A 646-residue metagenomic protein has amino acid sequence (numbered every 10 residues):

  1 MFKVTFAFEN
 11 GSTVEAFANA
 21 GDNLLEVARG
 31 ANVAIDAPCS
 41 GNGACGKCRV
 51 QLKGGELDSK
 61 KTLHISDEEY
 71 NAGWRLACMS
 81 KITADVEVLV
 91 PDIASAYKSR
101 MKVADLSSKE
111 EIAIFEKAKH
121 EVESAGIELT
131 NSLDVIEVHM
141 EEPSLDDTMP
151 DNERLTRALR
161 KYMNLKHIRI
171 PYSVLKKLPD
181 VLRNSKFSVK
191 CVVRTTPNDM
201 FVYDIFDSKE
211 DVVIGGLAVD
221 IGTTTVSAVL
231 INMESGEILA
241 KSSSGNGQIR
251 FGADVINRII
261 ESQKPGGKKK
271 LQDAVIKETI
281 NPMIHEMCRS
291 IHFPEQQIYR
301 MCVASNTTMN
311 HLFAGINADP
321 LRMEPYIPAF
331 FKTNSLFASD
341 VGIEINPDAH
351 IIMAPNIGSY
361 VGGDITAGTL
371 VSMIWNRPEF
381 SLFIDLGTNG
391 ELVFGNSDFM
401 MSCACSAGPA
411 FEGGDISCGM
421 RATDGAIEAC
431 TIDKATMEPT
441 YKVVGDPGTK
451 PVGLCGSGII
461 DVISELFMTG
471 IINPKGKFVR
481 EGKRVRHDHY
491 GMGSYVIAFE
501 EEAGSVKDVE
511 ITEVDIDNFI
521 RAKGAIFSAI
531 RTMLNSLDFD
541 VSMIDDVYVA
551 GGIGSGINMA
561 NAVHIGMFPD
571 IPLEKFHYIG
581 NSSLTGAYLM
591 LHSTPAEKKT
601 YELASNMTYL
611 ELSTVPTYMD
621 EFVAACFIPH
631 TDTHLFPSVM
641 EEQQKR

Functional and structural regions predicted by a protein language model:
A34-S59, D67-A84: Local cysteine-cluster metal-coordination motifs and their immediate loop/turn environment, predominantly Fe-S cluster
S66-A72, L76-A218, T223, S235 (+6 more regions): Nucleotide/phosphate-binding catalytic cleft detector across ATP-hydrolyzing and phosphate-transferring enzymes
V138, E295-N306, I463, V541-G551: Short glycine-rich phosphate-binding loop at a beta-alpha junction
V219-T223, A228-I256, P320-S335, A367 (+2 more regions): Glycine-rich phosphate-binding loop of actin/hexokinase-like ATP-binding domains
G247-R289, D415, A426-T431, N518 (+1 more regions): N-terminal phosphate-binding loop and adjacent alpha-helix
N306-P320, G491, F539, G551-D570 (+1 more regions): Short glycine/threonine-rich loop-to-helix capping motif typified by GTGT followed within a few residues by an Asp-Pro
N396-D398, F539-L603: Catalytic phosphate/nucleotide-handling subdomain of diverse soluble enzymes
F467-L537: A contiguous, well-structured pocket-lining segment that forms one wall/lid of small-molecule binding clefts in soluble
